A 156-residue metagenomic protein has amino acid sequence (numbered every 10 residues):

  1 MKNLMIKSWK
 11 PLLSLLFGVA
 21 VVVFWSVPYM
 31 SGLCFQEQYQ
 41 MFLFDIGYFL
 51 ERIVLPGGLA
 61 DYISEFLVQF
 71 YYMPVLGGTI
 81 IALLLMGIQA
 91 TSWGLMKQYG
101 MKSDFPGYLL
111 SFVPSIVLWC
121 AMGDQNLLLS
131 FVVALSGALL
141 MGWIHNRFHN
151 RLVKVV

Functional and structural regions predicted by a protein language model:
M1-V21: Start-transfer (signal-anchor) and selected internal transmembrane alpha helices of multi-pass inner/ER membrane
A20-W25, S111-M122, V156: Aromatic-anchored segments of alpha-helical transmembrane domains
F24-L84: Membrane-interface coil-to-helix junctions
A82-G100, S115-I116, L139-I144: Transmembrane-helix motifs of polytopic, lipid-linked glycan transferases
M96-V117, L152-V155: Transmembrane-helix signature of polytopic, membrane-embedded enzymes that assemble or transfer cell-envelope glycans
C120-S130: Membrane-interface helix caps and helix-loop-helix hairpins in membrane proteins
L129, R147-V156: Transmembrane helices and adjacent periplasmic/lumenal helix-loop junctions of polyprenol-phosphate-dependent
V133-H149: Specific aromatic-rich, kink-prone transmembrane helix
